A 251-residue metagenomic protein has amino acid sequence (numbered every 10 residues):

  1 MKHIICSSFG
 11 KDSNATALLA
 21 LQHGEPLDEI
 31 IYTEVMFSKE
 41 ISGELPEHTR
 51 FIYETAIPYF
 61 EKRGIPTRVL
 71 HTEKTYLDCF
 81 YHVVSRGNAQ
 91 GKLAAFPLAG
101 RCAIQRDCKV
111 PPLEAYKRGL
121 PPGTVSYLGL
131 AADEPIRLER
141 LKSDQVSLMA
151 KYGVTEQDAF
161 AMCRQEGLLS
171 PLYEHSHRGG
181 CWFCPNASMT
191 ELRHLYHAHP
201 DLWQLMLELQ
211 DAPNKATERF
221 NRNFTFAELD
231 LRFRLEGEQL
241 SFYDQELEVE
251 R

Functional and structural regions predicted by a protein language model:
M1-R251: Nucleotide-activated chemistry modules centered on ATP-dependent adenylation/adenylyltransferase
